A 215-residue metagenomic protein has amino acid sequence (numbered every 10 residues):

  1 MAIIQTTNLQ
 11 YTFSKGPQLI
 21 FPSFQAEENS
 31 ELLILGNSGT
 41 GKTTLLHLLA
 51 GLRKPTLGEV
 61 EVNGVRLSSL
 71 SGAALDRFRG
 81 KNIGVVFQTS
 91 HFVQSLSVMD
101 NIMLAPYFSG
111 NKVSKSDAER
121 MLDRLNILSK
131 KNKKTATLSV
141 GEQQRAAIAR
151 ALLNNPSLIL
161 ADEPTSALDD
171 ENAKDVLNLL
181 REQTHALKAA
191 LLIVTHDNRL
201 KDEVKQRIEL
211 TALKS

Functional and structural regions predicted by a protein language model:
A50: Helix-to-loop junction immediately C-terminal to a conserved catalytic motif
G58-S69: Conserved ABC transporter NBD signature motif
G80, K133-A136, N154, L187: Conserved signature/switch motifs of ABC ATPase nucleotide-binding domains
L96-L104: Short coil-to-helix segment of the ABC ATPase nucleotide-binding domain corresponding to the Q-loop/switch region
M103-K115, R124: ABC-type ATPase nucleotide-binding domains, specifically the catalytic core motifs of the NBD
K134-L138, E142-Q144: Conserved ABC ATPase signature
I159-D162: Catalytic Walker B motif of ABC-type/P-loop ATPase nucleotide-binding domains
